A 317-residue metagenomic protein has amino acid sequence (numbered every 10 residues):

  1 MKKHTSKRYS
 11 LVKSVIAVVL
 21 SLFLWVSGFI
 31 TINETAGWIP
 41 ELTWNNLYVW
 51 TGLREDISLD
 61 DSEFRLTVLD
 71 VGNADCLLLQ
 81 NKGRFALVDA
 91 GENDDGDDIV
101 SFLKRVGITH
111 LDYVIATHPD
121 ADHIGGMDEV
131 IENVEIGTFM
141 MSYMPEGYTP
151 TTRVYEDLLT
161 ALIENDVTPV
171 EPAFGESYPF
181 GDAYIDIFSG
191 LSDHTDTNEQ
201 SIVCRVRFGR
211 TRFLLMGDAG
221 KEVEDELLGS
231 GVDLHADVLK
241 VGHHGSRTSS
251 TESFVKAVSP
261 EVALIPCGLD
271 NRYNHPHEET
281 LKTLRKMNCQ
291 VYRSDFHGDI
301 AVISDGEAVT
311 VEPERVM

Functional and structural regions predicted by a protein language model:
K2-M317: Non-globular, low-confidence helical/coil segments that flank catalytic cores
